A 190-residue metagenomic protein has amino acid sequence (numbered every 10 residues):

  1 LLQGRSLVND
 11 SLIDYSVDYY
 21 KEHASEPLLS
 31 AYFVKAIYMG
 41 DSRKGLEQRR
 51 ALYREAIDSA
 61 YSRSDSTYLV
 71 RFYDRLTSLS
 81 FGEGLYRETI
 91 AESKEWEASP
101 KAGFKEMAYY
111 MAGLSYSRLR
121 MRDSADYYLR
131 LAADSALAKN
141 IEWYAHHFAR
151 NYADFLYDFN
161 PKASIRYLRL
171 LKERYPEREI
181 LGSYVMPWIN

Functional and structural regions predicted by a protein language model:
Q3, M39-G40, Y73, S80 (+3 more regions): Residue at a conserved register position within TPR or TPR-like alpha-solenoid repeats
Q3-S6, S42-R43, R63, E83 (+3 more regions): Structural motif corresponding to the intra-repeat A-B loop/turn of tetratricopeptide repeats
D10-S11, S59, S66, S124 (+2 more regions): Coil residues (strongly favoring Ser/Thr
D14-K21, R54-Y61, A91-P100, R130-N140 (+1 more regions): Amphipathic alpha-helical segments of tetratricopeptide repeats
E26-L28, T67, G103, E142-W143 (+1 more regions): Residue signature of alpha-solenoid helical repeat architecture, marking inter-repeat boundaries and helix-start
V34-A36, D74-R75, M111, R150-N151 (+1 more regions): "A position-specific structural signal for the A-helix of alpha-solenoid helical repeats
